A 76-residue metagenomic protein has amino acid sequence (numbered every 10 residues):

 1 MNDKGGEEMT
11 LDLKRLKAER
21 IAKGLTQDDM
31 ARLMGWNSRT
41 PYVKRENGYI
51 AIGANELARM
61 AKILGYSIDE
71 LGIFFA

Functional and structural regions predicted by a protein language model:
N2-A22: A short, Lys/Arg-rich alpha-helix, primarily the initiator
K14, L25, N37, I52-N55: Residue-level signal for the short linker/turn that defines the boundary of a DNA-recognition helix
K17, D28, A58: Residues within the helices of the helix-turn-helix
R20, A31, A61: The alpha-helix within a helix-turn-helix
G24-K44: Short alpha-helical DNA-recognition segment
R45-E46, E56, L64, F75: DNA major-groove recognition helix of helix-turn-helix
G53-E70: DNA major-groove recognition helix of helix-turn-helix/homeodomain DNA-binding modules
E70-A76: Short amphipathic recognition helices of helix-turn-helix/homeodomain-type DNA-binding modules
